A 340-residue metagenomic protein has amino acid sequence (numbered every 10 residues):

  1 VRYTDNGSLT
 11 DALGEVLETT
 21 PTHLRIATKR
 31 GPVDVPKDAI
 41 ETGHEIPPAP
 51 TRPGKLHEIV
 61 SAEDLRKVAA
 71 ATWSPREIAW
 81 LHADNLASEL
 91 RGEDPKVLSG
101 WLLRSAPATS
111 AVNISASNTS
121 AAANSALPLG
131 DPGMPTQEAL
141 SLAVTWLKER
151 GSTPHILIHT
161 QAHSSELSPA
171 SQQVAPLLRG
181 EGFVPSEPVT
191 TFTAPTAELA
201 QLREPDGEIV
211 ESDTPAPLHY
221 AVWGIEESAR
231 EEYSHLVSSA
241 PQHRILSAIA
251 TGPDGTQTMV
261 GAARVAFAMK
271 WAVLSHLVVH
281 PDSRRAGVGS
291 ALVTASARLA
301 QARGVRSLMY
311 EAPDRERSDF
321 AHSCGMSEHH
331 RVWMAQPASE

Functional and structural regions predicted by a protein language model:
V1-S8: Short boundary/loop segments of OB/S1/cold-shock single-stranded nucleic-acid-binding domains
S8, L17, E41-W146, A170: N-terminal charged segments
H23-K29, V35: SH3/SH3-like beta-barrel fold
P32-H44: A short macromolecule-binding patch
S88-L102, L167-G180, Q242-G261: Conserved beta-hairpin
T109-S110, T136-T214, G224, Y310-D319 (+1 more regions): Acyl-donor-binding surface of acyltransferase catalytic domains
T136-T145, H276-P281, R285-A302, S323: Conserved acetyl-CoA-binding loop-helix of GNAT-fold acetyltransferases
L202-H276: Flexible, substrate/cofactor-facing loop regions flanked by secondary structure within enzyme catalytic domains
